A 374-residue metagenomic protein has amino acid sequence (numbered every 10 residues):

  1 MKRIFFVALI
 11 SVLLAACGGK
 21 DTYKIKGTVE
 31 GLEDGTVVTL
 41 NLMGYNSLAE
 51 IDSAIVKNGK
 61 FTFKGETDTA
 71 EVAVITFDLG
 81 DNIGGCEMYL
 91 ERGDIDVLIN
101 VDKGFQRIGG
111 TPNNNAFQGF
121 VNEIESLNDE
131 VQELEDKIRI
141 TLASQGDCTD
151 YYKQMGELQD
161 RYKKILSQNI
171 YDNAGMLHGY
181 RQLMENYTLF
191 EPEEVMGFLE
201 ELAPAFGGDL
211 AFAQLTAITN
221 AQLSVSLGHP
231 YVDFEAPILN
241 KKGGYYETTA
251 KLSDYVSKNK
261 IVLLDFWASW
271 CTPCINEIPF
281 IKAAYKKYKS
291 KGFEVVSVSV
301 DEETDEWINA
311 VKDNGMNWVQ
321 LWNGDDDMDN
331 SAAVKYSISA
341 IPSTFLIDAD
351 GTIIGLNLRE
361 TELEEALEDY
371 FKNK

Functional and structural regions predicted by a protein language model:
M1-T28, K374: Bacterial Sec-dependent N-terminal signal peptides
C17-K164: A non-transmembrane, solvent-exposed segment enriched in polar/low-complexity residues
V56, I238-L239, I347-D348: Short, acidic, Ser/Thr-enriched surface-loop or helix-capping motifs
I83, I95, Q106, G156-P230 (+1 more regions): N-terminal targeting signals for export/organelle localization
E235-V262: A short beta-strand-turn-helix
F266-A283: Conserved redox-active cysteine motifs that mediate thiol-disulfide chemistry, especially di-cysteine Cys-X(1-2)-Cys
K286-M328, V334-I341: Conserved segment of the thioredoxin-like fold in thiol-based oxidoreductases
M316, D325-K372: Thiol/disulfide oxidoreductase modules built on the thioredoxin-like
